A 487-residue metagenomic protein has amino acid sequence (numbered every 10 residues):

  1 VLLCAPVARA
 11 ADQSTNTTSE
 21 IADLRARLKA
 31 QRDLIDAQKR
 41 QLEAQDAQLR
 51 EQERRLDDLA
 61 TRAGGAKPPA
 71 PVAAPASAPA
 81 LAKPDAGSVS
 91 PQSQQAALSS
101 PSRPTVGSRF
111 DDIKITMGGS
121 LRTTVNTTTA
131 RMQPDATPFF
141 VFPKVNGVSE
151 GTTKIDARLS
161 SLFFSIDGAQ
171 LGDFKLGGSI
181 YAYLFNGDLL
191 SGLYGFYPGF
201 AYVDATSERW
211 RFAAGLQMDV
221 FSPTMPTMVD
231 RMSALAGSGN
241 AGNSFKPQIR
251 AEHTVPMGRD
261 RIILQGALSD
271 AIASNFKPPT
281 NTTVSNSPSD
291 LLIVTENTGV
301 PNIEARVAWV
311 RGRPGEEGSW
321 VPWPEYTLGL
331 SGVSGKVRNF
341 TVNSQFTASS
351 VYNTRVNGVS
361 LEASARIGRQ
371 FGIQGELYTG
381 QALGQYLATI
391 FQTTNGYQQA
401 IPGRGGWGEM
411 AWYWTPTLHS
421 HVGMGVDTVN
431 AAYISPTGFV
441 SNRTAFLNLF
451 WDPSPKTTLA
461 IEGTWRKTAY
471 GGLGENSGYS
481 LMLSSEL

Functional and structural regions predicted by a protein language model:
A5-V7: N-terminal signal peptide c-region/cleavage motif recognized by signal peptidases
A10-P134: N-terminal periplasmic/intermembrane-space "pro-region" immediately following the signal or transit peptide
S102-P278, N297-G312, W320-P322, S364-G368 (+4 more regions): Outer membrane beta-barrel
A130-A136, L190-G195, T224-M232, N275-T295 (+6 more regions): Outer-membrane beta-barrel translocator domains and adjoining extracellular loop/strand segments of Gram-negative
K175-N186, A234, L268-D270, G329-K336 (+2 more regions): Transmembrane beta-strand segments that form the barrel wall of outer-membrane beta-barrel proteins
T298, A305-R443: Detector for outer-membrane/organellar transmembrane beta-barrel domains, recognizing the amphipathic beta-strand
A305, W451-P453, E475-L487: Outer-membrane beta-barrel "beta-signal"
N448-E462: C-terminal closing repeat unit and adjoining cap/tail of repeat-based domains
